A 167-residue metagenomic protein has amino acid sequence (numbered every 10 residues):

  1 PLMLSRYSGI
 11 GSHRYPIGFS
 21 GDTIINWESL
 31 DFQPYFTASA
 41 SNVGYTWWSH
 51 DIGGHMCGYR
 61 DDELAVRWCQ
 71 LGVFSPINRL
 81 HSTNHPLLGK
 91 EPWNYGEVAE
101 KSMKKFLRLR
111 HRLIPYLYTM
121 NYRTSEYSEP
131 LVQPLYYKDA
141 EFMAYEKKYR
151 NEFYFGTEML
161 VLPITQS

Functional and structural regions predicted by a protein language model:
P1-S167: Catalytic-domain carbohydrate-binding cleft regions of carbohydrate-active enzymes
